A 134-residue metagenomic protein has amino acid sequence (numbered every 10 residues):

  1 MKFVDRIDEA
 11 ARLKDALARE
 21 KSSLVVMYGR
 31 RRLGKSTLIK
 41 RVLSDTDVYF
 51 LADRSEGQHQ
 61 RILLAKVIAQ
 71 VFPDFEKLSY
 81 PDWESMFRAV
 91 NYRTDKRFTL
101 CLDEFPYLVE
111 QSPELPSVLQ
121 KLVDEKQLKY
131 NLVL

Functional and structural regions predicted by a protein language model:
M1-L134: Phosphate-binding site recognition
